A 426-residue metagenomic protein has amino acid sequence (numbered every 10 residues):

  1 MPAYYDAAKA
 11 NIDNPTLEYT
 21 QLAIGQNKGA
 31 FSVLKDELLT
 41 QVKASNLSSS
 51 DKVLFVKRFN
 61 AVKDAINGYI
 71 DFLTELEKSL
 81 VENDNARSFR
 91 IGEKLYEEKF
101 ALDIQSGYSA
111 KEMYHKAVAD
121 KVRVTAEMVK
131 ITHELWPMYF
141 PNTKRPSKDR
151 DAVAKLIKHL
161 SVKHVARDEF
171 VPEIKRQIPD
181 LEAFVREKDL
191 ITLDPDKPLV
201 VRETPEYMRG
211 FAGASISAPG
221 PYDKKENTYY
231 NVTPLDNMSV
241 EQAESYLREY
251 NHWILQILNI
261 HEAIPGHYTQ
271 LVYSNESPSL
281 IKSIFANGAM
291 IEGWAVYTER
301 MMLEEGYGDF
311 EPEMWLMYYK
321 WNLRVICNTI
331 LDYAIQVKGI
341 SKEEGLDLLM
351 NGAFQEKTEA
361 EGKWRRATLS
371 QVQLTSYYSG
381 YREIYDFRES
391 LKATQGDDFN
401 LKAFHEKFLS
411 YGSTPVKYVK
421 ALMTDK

Functional and structural regions predicted by a protein language model:
M1-K426: N-terminal maturation segment of proteins
